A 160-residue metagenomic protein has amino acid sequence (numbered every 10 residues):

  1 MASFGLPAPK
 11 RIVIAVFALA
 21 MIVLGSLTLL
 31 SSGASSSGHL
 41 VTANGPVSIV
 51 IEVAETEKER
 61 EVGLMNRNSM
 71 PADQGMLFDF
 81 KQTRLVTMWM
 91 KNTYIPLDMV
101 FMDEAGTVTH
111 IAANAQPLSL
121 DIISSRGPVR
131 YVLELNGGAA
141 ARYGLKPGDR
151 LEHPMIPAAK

Functional and structural regions predicted by a protein language model:
A2, V23-K160: Compact, glycine-rich, soluble single-domain proteins
A2-L19, L27: N-terminal Sec-pathway targeting helices
